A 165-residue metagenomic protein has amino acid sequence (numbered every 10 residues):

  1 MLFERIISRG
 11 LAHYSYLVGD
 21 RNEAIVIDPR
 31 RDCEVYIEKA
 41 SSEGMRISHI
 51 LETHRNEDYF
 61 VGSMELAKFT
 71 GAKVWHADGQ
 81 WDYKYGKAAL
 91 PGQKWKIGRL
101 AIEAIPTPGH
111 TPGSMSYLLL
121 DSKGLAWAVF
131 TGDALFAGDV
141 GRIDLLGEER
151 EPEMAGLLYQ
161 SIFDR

Functional and structural regions predicted by a protein language model:
M1-R46, Y117-G132, G138: Conserved beta-strand hairpin/beta-sheet module of binuclear metal-dependent hydrolase folds, prominently
I6, V18, G92-R99: Short acidic-hydrophobic surface loop/beta-edge motif
I6-I7, I105-H110: Short Gly/Pro-enriched turn/cap motifs at secondary-structure boundaries
V26-I27, R46-N56, W75-D78, T107-G109 (+3 more regions): Active-site neighborhood of phospho(di)ester-bond hydrolases with catalytic His/Asp-centered motifs
C33-E34, R55-F60, W81-K84, P112-G113 (+1 more regions): Active-site environment of divalent metal-dependent phosphoester hydrolases
C33-W75: Active-site metal-binding motif and surrounding structural segment of the metallo-beta-lactamase
W75-K96, E103: Glycine/small-residue-rich loop that forms an oxyanion/phosphate-binding "nest" at active or ligand-binding sites
T111-R165: Metallo-beta-lactamase
